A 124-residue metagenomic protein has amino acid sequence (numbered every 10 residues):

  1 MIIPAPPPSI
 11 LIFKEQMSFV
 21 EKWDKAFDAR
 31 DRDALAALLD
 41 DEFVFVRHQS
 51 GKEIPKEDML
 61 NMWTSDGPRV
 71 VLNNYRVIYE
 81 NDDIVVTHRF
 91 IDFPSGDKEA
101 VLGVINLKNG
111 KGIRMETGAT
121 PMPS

Functional and structural regions predicted by a protein language model:
M1-A37, D41, S124: Short, low-complexity N-terminal intrinsically disordered segments enriched in polar/charged residues
I2-I10, V46-S124: A beta-strand edge to alpha-helix "cap/lid" segment located at domain peripheries
